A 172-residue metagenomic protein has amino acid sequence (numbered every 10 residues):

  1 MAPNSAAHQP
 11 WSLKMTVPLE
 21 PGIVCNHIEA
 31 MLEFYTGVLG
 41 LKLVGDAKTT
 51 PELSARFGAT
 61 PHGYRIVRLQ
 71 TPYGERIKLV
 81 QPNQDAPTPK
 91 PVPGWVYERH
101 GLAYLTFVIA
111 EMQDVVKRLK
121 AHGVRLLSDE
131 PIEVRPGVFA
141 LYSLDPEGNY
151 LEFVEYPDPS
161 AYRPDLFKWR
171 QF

Functional and structural regions predicted by a protein language model:
M1-K14: Short acidic N-proximal helix/loop "leader" segments that mark the beginning of a domain or an inter-domain linker
N4, C25-E29, G45, P72-E75 (+1 more regions): Vicinal oxygen chelate
V17, H62-G63, G101, G137: Exposed loop/turn and edge beta-strand positions of beta-sandwich/beta-sheet ligand-binding modules
V24-G74, S160: Core segments of cupin and vicinal oxygen chelate
P51, D158-F172: A short, polar/charged loop-to-alpha-helix boundary motif
G58-P61, Y142-L144, F167-F172: Short low-complexity, flexible loop/linker segments enriched in glycine and/or proline with clustered acidic
